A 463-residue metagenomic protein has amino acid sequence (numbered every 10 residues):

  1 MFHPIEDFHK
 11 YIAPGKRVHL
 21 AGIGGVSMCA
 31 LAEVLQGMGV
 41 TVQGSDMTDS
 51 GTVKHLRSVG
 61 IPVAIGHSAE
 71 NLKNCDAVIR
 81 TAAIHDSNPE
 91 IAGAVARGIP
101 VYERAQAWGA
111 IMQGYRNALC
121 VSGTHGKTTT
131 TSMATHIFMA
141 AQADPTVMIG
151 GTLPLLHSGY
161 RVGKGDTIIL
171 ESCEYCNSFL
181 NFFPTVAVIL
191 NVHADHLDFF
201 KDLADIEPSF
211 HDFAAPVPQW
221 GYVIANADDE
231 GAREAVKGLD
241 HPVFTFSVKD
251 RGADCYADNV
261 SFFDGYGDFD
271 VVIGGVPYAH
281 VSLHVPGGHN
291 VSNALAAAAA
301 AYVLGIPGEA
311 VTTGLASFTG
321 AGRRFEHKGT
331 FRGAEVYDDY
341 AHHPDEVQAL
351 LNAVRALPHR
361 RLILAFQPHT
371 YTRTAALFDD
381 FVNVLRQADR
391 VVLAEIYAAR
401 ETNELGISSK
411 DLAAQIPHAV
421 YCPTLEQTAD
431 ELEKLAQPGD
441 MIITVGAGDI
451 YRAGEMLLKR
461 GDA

Functional and structural regions predicted by a protein language model:
M1-E103, A107, E230, Y256-D258 (+2 more regions): N-terminal leader/targeting and accessory segments in enzymes
F2-P4, F8-H19, S27, L31-V34 (+4 more regions): Nucleotide phosphate-binding/pyrophosphate-handling subdomain across enzymes that bind or process nucleotide phosphates
H9, V34-G37, R57, N71 (+5 more regions): Phosphate-binding loop of NTP-binding sites
V40-M47, V223-A227, L364-Q367, A388-A398: Short internal beta-strands
S45-D46, A64-H67, E103-G109, M148-I149 (+4 more regions): Beta-strand->loop->alpha-helix junctions that form or flank phosphate-binding loops in nucleotide-handling enzymes
V382-P438: C-terminal helical cap/extension that packs against the catalytic core of soluble nucleotide-cofactor enzymes
T428-L458: A glycine-rich beta-strand to alpha-helix segment that forms a phosphate/ribose-binding loop at ligand/cofactor sites
